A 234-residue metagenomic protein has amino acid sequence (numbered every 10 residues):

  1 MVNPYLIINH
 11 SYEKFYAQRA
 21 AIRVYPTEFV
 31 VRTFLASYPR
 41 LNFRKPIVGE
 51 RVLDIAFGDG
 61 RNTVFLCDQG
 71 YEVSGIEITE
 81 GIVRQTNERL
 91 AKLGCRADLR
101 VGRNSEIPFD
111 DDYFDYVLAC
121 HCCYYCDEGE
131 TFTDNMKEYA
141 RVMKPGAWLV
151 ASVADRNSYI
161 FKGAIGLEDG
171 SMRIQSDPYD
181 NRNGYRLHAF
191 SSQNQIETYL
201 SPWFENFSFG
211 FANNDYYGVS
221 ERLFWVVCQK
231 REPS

Functional and structural regions predicted by a protein language model:
M1-V48, N157: Conserved class I S-adenosyl-L-methionine
L53, G60-S105: Class I SAM-dependent methyltransferase SAM/SAH-binding core
S105-V117: A short acidic, Gly/Pro-enriched loop at the edge of an enzyme's catalytic core that lines a small-molecule cofactor
D127-E138: A short, conserved alpha-helix within the catalytic core of class I
M143-L149: Short glycine-dipeptide loop
V150-I174: Conserved class I S-adenosyl-L-methionine
R186-W203: Short alpha-helix
E205-D215: Conserved S-adenosyl-L-methionine
